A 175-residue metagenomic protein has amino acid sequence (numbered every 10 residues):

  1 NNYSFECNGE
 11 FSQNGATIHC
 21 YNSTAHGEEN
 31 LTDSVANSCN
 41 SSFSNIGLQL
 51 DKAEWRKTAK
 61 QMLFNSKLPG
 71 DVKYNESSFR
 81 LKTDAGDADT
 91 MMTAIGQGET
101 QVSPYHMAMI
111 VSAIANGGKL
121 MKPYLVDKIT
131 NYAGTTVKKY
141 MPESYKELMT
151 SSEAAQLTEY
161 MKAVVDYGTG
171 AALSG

Functional and structural regions predicted by a protein language model:
N1-G175: Beta-lactam-recognizing serine transpeptidase/beta-lactamase-like catalytic domain environment
